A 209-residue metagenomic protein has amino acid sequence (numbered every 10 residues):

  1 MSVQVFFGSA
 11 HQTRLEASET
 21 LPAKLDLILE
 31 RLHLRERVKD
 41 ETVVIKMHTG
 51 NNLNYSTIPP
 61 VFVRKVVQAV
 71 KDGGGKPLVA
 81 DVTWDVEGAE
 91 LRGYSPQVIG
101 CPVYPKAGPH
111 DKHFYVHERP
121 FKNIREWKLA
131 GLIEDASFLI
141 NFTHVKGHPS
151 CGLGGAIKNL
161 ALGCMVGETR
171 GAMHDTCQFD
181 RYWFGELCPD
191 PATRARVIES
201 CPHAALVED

Functional and structural regions predicted by a protein language model:
M1-D209: N-terminal and secondary-structure boundary signal
